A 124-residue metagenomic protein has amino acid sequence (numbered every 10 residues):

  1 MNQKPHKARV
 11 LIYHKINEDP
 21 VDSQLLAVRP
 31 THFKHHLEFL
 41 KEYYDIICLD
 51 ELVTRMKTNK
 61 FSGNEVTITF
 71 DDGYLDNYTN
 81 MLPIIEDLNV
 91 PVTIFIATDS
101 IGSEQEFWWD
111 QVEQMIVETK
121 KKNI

Functional and structural regions predicted by a protein language model:
M1-I124: Catalytic alpha-helical scaffold of carbohydrate-active enzymes acting on polysaccharides/glycoconjugates
